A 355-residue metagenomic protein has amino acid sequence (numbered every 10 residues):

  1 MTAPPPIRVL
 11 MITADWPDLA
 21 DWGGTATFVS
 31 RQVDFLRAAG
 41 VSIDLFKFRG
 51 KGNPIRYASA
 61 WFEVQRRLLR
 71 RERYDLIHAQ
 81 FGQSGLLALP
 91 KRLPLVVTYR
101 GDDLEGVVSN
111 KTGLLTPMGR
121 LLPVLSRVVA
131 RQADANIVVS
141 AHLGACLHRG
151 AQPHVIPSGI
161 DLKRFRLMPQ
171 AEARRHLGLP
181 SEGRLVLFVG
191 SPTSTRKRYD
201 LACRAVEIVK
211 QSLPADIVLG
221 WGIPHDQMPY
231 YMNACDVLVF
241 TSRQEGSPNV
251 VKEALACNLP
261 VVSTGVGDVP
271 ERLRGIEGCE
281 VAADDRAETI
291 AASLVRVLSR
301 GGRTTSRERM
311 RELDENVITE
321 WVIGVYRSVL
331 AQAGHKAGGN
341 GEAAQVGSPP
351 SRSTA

Functional and structural regions predicted by a protein language model:
G24-T27, S299-A331: A charged, aromatic-enriched C-terminal amphipathic alpha-helix characteristic of glycosyltransferases across folds
T116-N136: Membrane-proximal helix-turn-helix segments that form the acceptor-binding/catalytic region of lipid-linked
A130, Y230-C235, V322: Short alpha-helical donor nucleotide-sugar binding micro-motif in glycosyltransferases
I160-H176, A331-A333: Acidic anion/phosphate-binding donor-loop and adjacent secondary structure in glycosyltransferase catalytic cores
P180-K197, C203-V206: Conserved donor-binding/catalytic core segment of Leloir-type glycosyltransferases
R243: Aromatic "clamp/platform" in nucleotide-sugar-dependent glycosyltransferases that forms part of the donor/acceptor
P260-S263: Short hydrophobic beta-strand element within catalytic cores of glycosyltransferases and related nucleotide-activated
G275-A287, V295-R300: Conserved acidic donor-binding segment of nucleotide-sugar-dependent glycosyltransferases
